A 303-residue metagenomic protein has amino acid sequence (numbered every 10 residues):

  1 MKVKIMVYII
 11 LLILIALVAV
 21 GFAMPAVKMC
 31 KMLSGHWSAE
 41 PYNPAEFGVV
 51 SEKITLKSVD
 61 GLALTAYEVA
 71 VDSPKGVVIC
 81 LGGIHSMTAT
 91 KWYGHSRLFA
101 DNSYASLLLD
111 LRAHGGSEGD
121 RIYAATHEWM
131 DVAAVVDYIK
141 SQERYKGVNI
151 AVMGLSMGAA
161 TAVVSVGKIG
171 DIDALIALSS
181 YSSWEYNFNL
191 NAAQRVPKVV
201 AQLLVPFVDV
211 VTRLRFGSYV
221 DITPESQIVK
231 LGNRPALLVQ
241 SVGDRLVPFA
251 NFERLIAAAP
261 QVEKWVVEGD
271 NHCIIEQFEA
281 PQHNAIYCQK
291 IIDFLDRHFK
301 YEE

Functional and structural regions predicted by a protein language model:
V7-K57, Y67: An N-terminal hydrophobic leader/cap segment in hydrolases
I84-L98, L111: The serine-hydrolase catalytic nucleophile loop
F99-E118: Conserved alpha/beta-hydrolase
Y123-E143: Alpha/beta-hydrolase active-site loop
S165-G217: Hydrolase active-site cap/lid region
L231-G232, L238-Q240, D244: Short beta-strand/loop motif that positions the catalytic acidic residue of the alpha/beta-hydrolase fold
P248-A257: Short alpha-helix in the alpha/beta-hydrolase fold that links the catalytic acid
D270-A285: Catalytic histidine-centered segment of alpha/beta-hydrolase-like enzymes
